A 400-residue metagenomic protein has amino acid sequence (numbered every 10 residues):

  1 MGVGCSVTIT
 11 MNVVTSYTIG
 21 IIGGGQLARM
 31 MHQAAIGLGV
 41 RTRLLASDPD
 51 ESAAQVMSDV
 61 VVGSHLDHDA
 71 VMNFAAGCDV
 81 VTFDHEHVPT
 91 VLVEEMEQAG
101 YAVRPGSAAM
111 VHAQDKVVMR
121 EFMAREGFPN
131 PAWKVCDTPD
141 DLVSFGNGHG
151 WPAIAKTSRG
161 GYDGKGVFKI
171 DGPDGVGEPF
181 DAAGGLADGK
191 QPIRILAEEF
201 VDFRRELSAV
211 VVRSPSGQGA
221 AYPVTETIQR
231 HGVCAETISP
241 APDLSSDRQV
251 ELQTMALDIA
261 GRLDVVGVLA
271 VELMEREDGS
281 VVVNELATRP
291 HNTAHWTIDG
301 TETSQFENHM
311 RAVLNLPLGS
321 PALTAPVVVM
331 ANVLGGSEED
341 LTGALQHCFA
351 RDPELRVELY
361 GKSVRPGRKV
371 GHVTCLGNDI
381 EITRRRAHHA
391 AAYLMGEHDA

Functional and structural regions predicted by a protein language model:
G4-E121, D140: ATP-binding N-terminal substructure of ATP-dependent carboxylate-amine bond-forming enzymes
C5-V7, M11, R311-A400: Peripheral (often C-terminal) accessory segments that flank ATP-dependent C-N-forming ligase machineries
H112-S208, V212-I259: Active-site nucleotide/adenylate-binding loops and adjacent lid/helix of ATP-dependent enzymes
A132, P152-I154, I193-E198, L269-A270 (+2 more regions): A short linear hydrophobic-aromatic micro-motif
V212-S214, M274-R276, Y360: Short beta-strand micro-motifs enriched in acidic
A220-P223, L269, V281-E285: Protein kinase-like catalytic core scaffold
V250-V271, E277, A287-G336: Active-site "cap" helix and flanking loop/linker of ATP-utilizing ligase/carboxylase catalytic domains
